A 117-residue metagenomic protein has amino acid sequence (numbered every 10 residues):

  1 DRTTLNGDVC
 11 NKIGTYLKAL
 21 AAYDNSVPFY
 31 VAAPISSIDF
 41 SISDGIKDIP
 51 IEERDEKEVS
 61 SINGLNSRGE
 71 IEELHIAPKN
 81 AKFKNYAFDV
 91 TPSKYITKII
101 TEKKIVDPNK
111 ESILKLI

Functional and structural regions predicted by a protein language model:
D1-I117: Conserved phosphate- and dinucleotide-binding cores of soluble alpha/beta proteins, encompassing both enzyme active
